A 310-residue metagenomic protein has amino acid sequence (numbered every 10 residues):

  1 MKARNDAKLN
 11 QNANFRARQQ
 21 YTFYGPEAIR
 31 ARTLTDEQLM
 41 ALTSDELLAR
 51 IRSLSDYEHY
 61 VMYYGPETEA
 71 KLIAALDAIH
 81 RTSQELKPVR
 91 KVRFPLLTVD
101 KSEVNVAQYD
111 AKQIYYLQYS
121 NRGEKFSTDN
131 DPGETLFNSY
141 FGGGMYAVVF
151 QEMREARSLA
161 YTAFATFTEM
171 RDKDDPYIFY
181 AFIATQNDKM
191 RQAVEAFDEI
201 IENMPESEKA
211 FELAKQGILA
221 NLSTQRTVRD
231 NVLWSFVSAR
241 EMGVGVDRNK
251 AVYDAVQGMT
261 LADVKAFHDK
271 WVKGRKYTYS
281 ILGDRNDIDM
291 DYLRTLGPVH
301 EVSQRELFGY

Functional and structural regions predicted by a protein language model:
M1-P88, T162-Y310: Charge-rich, well-structured scaffold segments of protease-associated domains
L9-N10, S127-D129, E134, F150-A156 (+1 more regions): Short, structured coil/loop segments at alpha-helix boundaries
Q20-Y21, N138-S139, Q151: Generic alpha-helical structural context detector
P26, L48, K91-P95, S139-Y140 (+2 more regions): Intrinsically disordered, low-complexity segments enriched in polar/charged residues with Gly/Pro, especially when
I51-L54, L96, A107-D110, M153 (+1 more regions): A general structural signal for short secondary-structure junctions and capping/turn motifs
P88-V148, F182, G309-Y310: His/Glu-based metal-binding/catalytic segments typifying zinc-dependent metallopeptidases
L117-N121, G142-A184: A structural supersecondary motif
